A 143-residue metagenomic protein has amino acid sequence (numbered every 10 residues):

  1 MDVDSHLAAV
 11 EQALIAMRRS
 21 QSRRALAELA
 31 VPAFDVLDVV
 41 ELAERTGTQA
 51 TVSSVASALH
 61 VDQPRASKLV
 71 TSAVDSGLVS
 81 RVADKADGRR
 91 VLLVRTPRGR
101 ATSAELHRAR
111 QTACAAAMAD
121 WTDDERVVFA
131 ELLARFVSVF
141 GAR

Functional and structural regions predicted by a protein language model:
M1-F34: N-terminal leader segment of winged-helix/HTH proteins
M1-S5, V127, E131-R143: C-terminal regulatory/oligomerization modules of transcriptional regulators
A9, A13, D35, A113 (+2 more regions): Charged catalytic carboxylate motif
L14-M17, Q21-A25, L59, T102 (+2 more regions): Alpha-helical linker/hinge and terminal dimerization helices associated with HTH transcriptional regulators
S22-D62, S76: N-terminal helix-turn-helix DNA-binding core of bacterial DNA-binding proteins
A43-G47, W121, R143: Short coil/turn helix-boundary motifs
T71-A130: Charged, amphipathic alpha-helical coiled-coil/dimerization segments
